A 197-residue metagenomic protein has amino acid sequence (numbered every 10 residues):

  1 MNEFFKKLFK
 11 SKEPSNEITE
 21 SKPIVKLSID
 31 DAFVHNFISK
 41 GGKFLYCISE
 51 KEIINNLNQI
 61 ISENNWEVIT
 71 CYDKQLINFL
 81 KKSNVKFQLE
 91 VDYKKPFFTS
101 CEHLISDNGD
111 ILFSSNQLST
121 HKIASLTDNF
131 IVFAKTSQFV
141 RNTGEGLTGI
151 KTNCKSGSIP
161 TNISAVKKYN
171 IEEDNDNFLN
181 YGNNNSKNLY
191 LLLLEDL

Functional and structural regions predicted by a protein language model:
N2-L197: The feature marks the mature, well-folded catalytic cores of soluble enzymes
